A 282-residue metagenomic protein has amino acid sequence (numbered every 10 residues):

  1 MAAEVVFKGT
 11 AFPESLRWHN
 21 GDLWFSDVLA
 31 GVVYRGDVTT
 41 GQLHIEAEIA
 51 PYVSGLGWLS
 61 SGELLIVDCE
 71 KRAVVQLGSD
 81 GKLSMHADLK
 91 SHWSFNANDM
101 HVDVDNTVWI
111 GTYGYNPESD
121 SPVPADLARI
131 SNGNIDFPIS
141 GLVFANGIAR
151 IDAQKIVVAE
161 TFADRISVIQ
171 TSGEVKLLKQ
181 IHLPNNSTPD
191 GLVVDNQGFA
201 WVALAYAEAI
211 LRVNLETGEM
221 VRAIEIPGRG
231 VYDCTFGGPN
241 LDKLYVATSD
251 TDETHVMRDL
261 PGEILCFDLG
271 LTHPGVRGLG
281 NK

Functional and structural regions predicted by a protein language model:
M1-G9, V38, L269-G270, R277-K282: A short helix->beta-strand "capping" segment at the edge of beta-propeller domains
A2-F7, G41-E48, L83-K90, N134-S140 (+2 more regions): A short beta-strand motif characteristic of beta-propeller blades
F7-G21, I49-D68, S91-G114, P124-D126 (+4 more regions): Beta-rich, blade/repeat-based domains predominating in secreted/periplasmic proteins but also intracellular
S26, V67, G111, A159 (+2 more regions): Residue-level marker for isolated small/hydroxyl-bearing positions within beta-strands of beta-sheet-rich domains
V28-L29, C69-E70, P117-A125, T161-A163 (+2 more regions): Short, solvent-exposed loop/turn segments at conserved positions within beta-propeller repeat blades
V32-Y34, A73-V75, A125-A128, R165-S167 (+2 more regions): A short loop-to-beta-strand structural motif that recurs across blades of beta-propeller domains
D37-G41, G78-K82, I130-N134, Q170-E174 (+2 more regions): Short loop/turn segments that connect beta-strands within beta-propeller blades
T235-K282: Blade-level signature of beta-propeller repeat domains, shared across WD40, Kelch, NHL, RCC1 and BNR/Asp-box propellers
